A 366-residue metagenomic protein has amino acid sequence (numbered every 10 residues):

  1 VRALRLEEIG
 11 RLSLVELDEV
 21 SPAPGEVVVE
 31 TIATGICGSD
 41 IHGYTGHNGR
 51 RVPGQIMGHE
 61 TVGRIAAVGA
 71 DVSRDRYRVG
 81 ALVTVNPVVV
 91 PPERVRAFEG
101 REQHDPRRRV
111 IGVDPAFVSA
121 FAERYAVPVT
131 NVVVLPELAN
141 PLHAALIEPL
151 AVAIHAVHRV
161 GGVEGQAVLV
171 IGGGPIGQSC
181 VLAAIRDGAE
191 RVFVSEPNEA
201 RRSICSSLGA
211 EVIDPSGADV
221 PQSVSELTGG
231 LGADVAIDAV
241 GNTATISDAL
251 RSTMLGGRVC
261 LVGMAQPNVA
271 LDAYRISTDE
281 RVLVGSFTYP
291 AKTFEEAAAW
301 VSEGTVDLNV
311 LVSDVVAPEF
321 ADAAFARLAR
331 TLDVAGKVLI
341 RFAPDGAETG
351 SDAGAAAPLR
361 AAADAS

Functional and structural regions predicted by a protein language model:
V1, S247-R251, E295-S366: C-terminal hydrophobic helical "lid"/dimerization subdomain of Rossmann-like NAD(P)H-dependent oxidoreductases
V20-T34, N48-E93, P136-L138: Glycine-rich beta-strand-centered segment in the early N-terminal region that forms part of a ligand/cofactor-binding
V89-I171: NAD(P)H dinucleotide-binding glycine-rich loop of Rossmann-like/cofactor-binding domains, especially the beta1-alpha1
E137-A218: Mid-domain Rossmann-like dinucleotide-binding core that forms the NAD(H)/NADP(H) cofactor-binding site
V160-E164, S203, L208-V282, A343-E348 (+1 more regions): Glycine-rich cofactor phosphate-binding loops and adjacent beta1-alpha1 units of small-molecule cofactor enzyme domains
R258, L271-L311, D333: Rossmann-fold dehydrogenase core element
